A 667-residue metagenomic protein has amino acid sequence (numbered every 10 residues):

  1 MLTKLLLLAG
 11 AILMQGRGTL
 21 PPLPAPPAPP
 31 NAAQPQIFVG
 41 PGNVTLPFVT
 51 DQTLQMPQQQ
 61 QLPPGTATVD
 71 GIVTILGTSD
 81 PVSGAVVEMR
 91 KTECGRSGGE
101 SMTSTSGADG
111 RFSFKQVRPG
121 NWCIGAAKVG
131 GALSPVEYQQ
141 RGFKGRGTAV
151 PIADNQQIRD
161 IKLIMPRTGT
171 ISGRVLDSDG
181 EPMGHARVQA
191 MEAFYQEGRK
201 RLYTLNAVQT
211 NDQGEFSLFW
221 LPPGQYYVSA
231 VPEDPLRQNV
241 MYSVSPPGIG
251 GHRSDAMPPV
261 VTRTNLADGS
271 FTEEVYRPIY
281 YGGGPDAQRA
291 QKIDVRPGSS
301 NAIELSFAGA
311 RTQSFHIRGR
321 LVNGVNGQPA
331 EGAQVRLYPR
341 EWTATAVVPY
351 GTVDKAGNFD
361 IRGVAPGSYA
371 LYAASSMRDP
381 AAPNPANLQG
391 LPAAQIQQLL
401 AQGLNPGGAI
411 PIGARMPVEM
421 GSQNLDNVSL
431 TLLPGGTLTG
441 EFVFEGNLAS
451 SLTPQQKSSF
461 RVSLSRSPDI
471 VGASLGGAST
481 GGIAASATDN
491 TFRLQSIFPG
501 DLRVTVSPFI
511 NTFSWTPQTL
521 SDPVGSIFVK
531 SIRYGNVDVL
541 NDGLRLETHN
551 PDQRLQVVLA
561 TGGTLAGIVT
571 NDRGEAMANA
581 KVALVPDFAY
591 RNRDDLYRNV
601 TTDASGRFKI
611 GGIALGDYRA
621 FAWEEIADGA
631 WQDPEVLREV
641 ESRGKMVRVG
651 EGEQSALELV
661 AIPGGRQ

Functional and structural regions predicted by a protein language model:
L2-Q667: Long luminal/extracellular ectodomains of secretory-pathway precursor proteins
